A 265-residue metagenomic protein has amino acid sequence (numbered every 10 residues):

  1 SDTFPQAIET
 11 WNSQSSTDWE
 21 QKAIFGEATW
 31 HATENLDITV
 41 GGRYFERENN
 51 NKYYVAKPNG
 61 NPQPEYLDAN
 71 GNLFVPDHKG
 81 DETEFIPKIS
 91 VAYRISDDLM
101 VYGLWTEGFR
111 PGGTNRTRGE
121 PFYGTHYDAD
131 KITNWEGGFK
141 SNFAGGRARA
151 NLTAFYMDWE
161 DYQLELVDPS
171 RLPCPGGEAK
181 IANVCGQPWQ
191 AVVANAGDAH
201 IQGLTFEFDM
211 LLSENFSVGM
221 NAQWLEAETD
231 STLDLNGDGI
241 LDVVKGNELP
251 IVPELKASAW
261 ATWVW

Functional and structural regions predicted by a protein language model:
S1, N12-S16, N35, N70-N72 (+12 more regions): Generic serine detector
S1-Q14, N49-G80, G113-H126, L164-A194 (+1 more regions): Solvent-exposed loop segments that connect transmembrane elements
S15-M157, T262: Structural signature of Gram-negative outer-membrane beta-barrels, strongest in the C-terminal barrel of TonB-dependent
E34-N35, Y156-D158, C185-W265: Gram-negative outer-membrane beta-barrel transporters
R94, M100-R110, H126-N195, H200-Q202 (+3 more regions): Membrane-embedded beta-barrel scaffold of Gram-negative outer-membrane proteins
